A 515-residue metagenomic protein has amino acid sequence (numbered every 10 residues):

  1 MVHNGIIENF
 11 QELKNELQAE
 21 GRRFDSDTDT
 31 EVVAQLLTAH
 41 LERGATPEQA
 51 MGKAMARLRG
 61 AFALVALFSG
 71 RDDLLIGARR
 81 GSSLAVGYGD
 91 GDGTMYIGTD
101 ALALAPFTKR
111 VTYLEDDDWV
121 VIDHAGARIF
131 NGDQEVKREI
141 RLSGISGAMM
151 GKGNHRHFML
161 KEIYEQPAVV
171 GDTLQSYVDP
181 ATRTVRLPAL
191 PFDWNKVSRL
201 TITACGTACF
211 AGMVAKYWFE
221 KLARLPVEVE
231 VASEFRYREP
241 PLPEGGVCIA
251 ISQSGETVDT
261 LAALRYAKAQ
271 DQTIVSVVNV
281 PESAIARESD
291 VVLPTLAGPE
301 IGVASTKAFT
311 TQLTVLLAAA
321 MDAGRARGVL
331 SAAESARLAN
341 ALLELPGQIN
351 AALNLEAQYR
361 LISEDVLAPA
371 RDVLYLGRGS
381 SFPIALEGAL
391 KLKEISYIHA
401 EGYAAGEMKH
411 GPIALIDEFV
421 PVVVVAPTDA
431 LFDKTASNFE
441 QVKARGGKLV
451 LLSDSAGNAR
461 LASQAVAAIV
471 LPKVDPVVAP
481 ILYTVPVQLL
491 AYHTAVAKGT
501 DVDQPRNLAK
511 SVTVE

Functional and structural regions predicted by a protein language model:
M1-K152, R156-H157, K161, E165-S198 (+5 more regions): Conserved short alpha-helical segments that host acidic/polar catalytic motifs at enzyme active sites
I6-E8, E12, S69-D72, S82-L84 (+21 more regions): Short, glycine-/Ser/Thr-/acidic-enriched flexible segments
E31, F62-V65, L74-I76, S83-A85 (+16 more regions): Structural motif
L67, I76-G77, V111-T112, W119 (+13 more regions): Replace "in large, NTP-powered and nucleic-acid-processing enzymes" with "in large, NTP-powered factors and other
L84-D90, T94-Y113, S233-K268, E407-Q441 (+2 more regions): Glycine-rich, anion-gripping cofactor-binding loops and their flanking helix/strand elements in enzyme active sites
Q134, M159, K448, L461 (+1 more regions): Generic C-terminus detector
Q166-V170, L174-T201, V291-P421, A495-E515: Active-site phosphate/pyrophosphate-binding segments
N195-E344, V425-A467, L490, K498: Glycine-rich phosphate-binding loops that contact phosphosugars or nucleotide phosphates
